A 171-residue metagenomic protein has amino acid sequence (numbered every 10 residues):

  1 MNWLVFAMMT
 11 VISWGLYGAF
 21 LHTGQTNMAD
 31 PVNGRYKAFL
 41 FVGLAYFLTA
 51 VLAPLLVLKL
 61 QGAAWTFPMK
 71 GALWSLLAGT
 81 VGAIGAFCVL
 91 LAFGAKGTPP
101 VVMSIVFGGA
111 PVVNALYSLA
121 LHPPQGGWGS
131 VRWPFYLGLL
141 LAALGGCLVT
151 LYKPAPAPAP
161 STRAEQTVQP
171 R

Functional and structural regions predicted by a protein language model:
M1-R171: Polytopic alpha-helical membrane proteins, predominantly small-molecule transporters/carriers
